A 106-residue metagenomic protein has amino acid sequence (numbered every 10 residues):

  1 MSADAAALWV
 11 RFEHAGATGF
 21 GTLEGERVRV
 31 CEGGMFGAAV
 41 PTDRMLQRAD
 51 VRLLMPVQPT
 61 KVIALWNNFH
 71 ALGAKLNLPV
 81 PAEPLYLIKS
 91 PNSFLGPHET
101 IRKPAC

Functional and structural regions predicted by a protein language model:
S2-C106: Active-site microenvironments in enzyme catalytic cores
